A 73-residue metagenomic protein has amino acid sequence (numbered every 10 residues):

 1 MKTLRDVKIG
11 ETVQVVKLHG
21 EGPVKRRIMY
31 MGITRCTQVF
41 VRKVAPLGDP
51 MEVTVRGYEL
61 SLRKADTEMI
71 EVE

Functional and structural regions predicted by a protein language model:
M1-E73: Compact, glycine-rich, soluble single-domain proteins
